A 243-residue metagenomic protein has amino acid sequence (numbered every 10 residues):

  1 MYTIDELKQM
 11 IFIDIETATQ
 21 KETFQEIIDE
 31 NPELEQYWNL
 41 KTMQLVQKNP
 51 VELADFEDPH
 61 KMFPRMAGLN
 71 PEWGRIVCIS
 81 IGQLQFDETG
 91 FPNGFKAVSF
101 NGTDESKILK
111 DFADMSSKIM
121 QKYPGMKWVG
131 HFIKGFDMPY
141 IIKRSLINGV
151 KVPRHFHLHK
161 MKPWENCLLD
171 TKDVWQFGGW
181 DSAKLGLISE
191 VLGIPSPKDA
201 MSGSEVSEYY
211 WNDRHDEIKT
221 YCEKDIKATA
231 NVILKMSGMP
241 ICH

Functional and structural regions predicted by a protein language model:
M1-K118: Conserved RNase H-like, two-metal-ion catalytic cores of nucleic-acid enzymes
I4-Q9, G74-S106, M120-T220, K224-H243: Metal-dependent phosphoesterase core characteristic of DEDDh/y 3'-5' exonuclease domains
